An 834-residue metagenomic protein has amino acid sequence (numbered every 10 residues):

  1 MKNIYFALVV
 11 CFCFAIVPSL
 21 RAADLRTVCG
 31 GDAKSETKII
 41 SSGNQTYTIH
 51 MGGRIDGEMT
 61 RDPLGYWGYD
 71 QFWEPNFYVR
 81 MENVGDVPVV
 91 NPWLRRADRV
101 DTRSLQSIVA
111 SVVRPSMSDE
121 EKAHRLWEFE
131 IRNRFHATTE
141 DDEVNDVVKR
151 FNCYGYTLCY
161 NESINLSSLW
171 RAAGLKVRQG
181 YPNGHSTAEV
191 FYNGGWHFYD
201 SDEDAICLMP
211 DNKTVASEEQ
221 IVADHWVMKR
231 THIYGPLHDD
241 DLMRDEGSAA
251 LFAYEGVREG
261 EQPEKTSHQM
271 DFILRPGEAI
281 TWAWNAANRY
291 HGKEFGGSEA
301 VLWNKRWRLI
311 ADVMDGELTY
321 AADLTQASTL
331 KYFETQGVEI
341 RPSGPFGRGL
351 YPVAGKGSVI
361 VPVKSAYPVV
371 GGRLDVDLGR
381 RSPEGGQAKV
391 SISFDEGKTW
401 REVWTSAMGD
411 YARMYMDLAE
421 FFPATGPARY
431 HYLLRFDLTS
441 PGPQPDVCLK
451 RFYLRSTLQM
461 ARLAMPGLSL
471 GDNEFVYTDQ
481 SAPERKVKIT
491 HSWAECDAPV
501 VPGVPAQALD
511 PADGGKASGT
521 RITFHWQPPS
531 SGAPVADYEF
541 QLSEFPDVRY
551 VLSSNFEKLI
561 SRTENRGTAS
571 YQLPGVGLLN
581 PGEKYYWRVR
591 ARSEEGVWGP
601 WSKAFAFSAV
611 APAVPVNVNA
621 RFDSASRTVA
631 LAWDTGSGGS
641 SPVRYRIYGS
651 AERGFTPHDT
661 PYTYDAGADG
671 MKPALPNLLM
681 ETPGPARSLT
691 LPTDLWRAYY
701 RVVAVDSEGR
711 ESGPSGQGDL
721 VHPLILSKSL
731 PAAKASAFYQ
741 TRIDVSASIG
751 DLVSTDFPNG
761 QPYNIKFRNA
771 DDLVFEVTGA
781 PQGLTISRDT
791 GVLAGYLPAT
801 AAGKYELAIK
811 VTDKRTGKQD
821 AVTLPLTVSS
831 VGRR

Functional and structural regions predicted by a protein language model:
A22-Y154, Y160, A172, W196-H197 (+8 more regions): N-terminal accessory/pre-domain segments preceding catalytic cores
I164-D241, L251, A506: Hydrophobic/aromatic-rich core segments of domains that either
S391-G397, S543, S650: Conserved Ser/Thr-centered positions that define the repeating blades of beta-propeller domains
F436, A591, A704, V811-D813: Conserved structural position at the C-terminal beta-strand of extracellular beta-sandwich adhesion modules
V501-G532, K603-G639, R710-P723: Pro/Thr/Ser/Gly-rich low-complexity, intrinsically disordered linker/stalk tracts
D537-N580, R644-L695, G713: Recognizes extended acidic, P/S/T-rich segments that occur within or adjacent to Ig-like beta-sandwich modules
Y538, E544-R549, Y645, A651 (+3 more regions): Surface-exposed or secretory-pathway low-complexity segments enriched in glycine-proline and Ser/Thr/acidic residues
L579-E594, L691-R710: Beta-strand-rich modules
